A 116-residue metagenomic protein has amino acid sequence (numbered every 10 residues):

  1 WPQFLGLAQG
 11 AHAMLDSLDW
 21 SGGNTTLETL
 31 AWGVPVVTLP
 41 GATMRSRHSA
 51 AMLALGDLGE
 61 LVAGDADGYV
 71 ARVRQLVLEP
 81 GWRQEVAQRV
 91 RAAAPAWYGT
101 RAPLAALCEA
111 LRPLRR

Functional and structural regions predicted by a protein language model:
W1-G6: Conserved active-site histidine-acidic residue motif and adjacent donor-binding/catalytic loop of glycosyltransferases
A8, A13, S17-Y98: Catalytic binding pocket for nucleotide-activated donors in carbohydrate/polymer assembly enzymes
T100-R116: C-terminal alpha-helical cap of glycosyltransferases
